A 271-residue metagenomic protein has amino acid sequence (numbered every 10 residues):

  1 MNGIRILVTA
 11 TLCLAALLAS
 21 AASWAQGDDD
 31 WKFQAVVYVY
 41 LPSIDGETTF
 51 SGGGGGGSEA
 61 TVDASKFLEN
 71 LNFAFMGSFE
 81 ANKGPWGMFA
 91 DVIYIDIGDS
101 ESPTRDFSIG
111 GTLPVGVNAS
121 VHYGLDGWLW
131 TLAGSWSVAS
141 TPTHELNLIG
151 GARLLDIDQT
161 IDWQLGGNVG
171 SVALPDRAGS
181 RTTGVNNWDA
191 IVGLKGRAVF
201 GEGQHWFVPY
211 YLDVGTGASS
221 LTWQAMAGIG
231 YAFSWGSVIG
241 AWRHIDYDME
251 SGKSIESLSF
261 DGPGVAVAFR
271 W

Functional and structural regions predicted by a protein language model:
A16, S20-A21: N-terminal signal peptide c-region/cleavage motif recognized by signal peptidases
W24-I95, G201: Short glycine/proline- and aromatic-enriched beta-strand/turn motifs that initiate or cap beta-hairpins
D29-W31, L71-F75, D126-W130, H144 (+4 more regions): Residues that define the transmembrane beta-barrel architecture of outer-membrane proteins
A35-V37, G77-K83, L132-W136, G150-A152 (+5 more regions): Residues on the lipid-exposed face of transmembrane beta-strands in outer-membrane beta-barrel proteins
S43-N72, Y94-W128, L155-N187, G217 (+1 more regions): Extracellular/periplasm-exposed beta-strand and loop segments of Gram-negative cell-envelope proteins, dominated by
P85-M88, P142-H144, G203-V208, W235-I239: Repeated loop/turn-to-beta-strand initiation elements of outer-membrane beta-barrel proteins
R177-D213: Detector for outer-membrane/organellar transmembrane beta-barrel domains, recognizing the amphipathic beta-strand
H205-T222, H244-D246: Transmembrane beta-strand segments that form the barrel wall of outer-membrane beta-barrel proteins
